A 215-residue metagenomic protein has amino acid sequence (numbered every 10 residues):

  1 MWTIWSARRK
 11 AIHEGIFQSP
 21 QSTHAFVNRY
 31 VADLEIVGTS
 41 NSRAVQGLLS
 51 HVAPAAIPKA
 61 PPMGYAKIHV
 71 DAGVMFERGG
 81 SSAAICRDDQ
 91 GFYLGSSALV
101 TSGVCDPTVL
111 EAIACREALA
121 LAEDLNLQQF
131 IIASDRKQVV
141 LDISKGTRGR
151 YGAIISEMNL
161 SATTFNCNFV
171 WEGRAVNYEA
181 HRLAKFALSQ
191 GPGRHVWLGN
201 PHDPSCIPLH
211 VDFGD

Functional and structural regions predicted by a protein language model:
M1-D215: Primary recognition of RNase H-like, Mg2+-dependent phosphodiesterase/nuclease domains
